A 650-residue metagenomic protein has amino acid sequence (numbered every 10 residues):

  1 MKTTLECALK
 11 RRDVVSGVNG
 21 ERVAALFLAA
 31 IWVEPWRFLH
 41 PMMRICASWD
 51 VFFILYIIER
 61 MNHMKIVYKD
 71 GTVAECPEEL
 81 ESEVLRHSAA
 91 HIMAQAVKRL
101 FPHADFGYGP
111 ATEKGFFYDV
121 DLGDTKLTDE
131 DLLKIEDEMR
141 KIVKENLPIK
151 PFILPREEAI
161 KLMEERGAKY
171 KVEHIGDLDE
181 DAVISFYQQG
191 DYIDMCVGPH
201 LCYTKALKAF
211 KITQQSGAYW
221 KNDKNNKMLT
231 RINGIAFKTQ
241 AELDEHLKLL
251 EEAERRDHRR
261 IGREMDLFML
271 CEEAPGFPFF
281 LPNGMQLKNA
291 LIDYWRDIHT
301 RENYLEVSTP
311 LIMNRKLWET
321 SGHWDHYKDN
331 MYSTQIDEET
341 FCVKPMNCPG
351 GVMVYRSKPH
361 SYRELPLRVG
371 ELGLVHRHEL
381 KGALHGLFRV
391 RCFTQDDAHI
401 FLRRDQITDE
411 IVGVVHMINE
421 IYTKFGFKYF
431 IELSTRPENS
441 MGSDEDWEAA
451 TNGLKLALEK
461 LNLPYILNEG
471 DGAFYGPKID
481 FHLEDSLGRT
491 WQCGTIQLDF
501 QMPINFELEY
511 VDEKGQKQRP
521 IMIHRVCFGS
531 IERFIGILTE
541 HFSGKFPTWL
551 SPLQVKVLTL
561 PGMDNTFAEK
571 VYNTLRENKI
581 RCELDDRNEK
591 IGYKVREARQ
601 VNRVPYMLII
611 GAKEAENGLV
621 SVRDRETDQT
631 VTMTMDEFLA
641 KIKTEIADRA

Functional and structural regions predicted by a protein language model:
T3, R11, G20-V23, H63: N-terminal cationic leader/targeting segments used for protein routing and processing
T3-T4, A8, A24-A25, A29-A30 (+1 more regions): Ala/Thr-enriched low-complexity intrinsically disordered regions
C7, E21, P35, L39-W49: Short, often N-terminal, low-complexity regions that either remain intrinsically disordered or form a short helix
R12-V15, R44-I45: N-terminal start and proteolytic maturation junction detector
L28, W32, L39-P41, F53-L55: Short hydrophobic targeting helices and cationic amphipathic motifs that mediate membrane/organellar targeting
I45-M61: Short, Lys/Arg-enriched N-terminal segments with co-localized hydrophobic residues within the first ~10-30 amino acids
I57-D105, E113, D119-A650: NTP/phosphate- and nucleic-acid-binding module
